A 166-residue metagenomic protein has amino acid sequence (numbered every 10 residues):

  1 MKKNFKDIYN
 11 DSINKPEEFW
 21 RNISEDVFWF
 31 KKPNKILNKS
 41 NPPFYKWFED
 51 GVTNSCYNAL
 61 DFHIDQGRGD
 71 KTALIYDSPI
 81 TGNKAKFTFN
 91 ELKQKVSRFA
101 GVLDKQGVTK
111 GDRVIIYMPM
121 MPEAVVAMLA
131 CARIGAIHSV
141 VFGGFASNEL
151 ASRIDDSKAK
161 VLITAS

Functional and structural regions predicted by a protein language model:
M1-K86, E91-Q94, R98: N-lobe entry segment of adenylate-forming
E25, D104, A132: Short polybasic/polar patches that bind polyanions
C56, L74-L129, A146-A151: Conserved AMP-binding/adenylate-forming core of the ANL superfamily
D65-G67, L103-Q106, S152-K160: Glycine-rich phosphate/diphosphate-binding loops that line cofactor/substrate pockets in enzymes
G69-K71, G111, A159: A general structural motif
L129, R133-S166: Structural core segment of the AMP-binding/adenylate-forming
